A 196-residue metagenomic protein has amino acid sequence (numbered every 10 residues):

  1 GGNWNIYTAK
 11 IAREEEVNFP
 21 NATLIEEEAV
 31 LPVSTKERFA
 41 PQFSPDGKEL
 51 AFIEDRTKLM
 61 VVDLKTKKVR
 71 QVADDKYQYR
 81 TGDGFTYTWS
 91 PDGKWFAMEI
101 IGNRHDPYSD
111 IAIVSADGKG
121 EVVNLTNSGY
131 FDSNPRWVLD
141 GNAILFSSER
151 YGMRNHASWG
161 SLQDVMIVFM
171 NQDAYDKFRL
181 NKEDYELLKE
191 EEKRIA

Functional and structural regions predicted by a protein language model:
G1-F19, P32-R38, K48-L64, D74-G82 (+5 more regions): A flexible loop/linker signature enriched in serine peptidases of the S9 family
A22-V30: A short helix->beta-strand "capping" segment at the edge of beta-propeller domains
E28-A29, R70, V123: Structural signal for short hydrophobic segments within the conserved structured cores of catalytic domains across
S44, S115: Residue-level recognition of the GNAT/N-acetyltransferase active site
P45-D46, P91-D92, L139-D140: Residue-level detector of Asp-centered blade-edge/turn motifs that repeat once per structural unit in beta-propeller
F85: DHp/HisKA histidine-phosphotransfer helix
T88, L139, G160-Q163: Generic structural microfeature
